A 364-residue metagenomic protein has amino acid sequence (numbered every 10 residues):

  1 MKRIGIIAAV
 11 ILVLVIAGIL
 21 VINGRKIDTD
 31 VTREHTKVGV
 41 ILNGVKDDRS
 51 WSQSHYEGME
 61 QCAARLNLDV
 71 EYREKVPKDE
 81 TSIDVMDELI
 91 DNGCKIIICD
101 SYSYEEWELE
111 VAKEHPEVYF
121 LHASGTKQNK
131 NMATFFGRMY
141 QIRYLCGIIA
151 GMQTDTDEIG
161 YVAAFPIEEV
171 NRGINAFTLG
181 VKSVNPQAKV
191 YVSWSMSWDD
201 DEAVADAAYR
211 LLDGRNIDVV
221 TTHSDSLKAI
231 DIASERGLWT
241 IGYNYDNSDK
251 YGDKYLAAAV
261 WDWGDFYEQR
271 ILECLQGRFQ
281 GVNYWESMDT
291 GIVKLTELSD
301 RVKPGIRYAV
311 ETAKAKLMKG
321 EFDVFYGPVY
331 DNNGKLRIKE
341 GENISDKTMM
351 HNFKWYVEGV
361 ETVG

Functional and structural regions predicted by a protein language model:
M1-L12, L20-I22: N-terminal Sec-pathway targeting helices
G5, V21-G364: A residue-level marker of the well-folded mature domains of exported/periplasmic proteins
